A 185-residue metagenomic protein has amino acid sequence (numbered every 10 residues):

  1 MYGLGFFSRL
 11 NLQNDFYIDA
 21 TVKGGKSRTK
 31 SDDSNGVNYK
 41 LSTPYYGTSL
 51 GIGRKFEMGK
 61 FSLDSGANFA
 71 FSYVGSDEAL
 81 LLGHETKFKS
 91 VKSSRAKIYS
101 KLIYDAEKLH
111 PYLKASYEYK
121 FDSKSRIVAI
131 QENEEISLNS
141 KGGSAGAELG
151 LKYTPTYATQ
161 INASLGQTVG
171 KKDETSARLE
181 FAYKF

Functional and structural regions predicted by a protein language model:
M1-F185: Membrane translocator/pore-forming domains, dominated by Gram-negative outer-membrane beta-barrels
